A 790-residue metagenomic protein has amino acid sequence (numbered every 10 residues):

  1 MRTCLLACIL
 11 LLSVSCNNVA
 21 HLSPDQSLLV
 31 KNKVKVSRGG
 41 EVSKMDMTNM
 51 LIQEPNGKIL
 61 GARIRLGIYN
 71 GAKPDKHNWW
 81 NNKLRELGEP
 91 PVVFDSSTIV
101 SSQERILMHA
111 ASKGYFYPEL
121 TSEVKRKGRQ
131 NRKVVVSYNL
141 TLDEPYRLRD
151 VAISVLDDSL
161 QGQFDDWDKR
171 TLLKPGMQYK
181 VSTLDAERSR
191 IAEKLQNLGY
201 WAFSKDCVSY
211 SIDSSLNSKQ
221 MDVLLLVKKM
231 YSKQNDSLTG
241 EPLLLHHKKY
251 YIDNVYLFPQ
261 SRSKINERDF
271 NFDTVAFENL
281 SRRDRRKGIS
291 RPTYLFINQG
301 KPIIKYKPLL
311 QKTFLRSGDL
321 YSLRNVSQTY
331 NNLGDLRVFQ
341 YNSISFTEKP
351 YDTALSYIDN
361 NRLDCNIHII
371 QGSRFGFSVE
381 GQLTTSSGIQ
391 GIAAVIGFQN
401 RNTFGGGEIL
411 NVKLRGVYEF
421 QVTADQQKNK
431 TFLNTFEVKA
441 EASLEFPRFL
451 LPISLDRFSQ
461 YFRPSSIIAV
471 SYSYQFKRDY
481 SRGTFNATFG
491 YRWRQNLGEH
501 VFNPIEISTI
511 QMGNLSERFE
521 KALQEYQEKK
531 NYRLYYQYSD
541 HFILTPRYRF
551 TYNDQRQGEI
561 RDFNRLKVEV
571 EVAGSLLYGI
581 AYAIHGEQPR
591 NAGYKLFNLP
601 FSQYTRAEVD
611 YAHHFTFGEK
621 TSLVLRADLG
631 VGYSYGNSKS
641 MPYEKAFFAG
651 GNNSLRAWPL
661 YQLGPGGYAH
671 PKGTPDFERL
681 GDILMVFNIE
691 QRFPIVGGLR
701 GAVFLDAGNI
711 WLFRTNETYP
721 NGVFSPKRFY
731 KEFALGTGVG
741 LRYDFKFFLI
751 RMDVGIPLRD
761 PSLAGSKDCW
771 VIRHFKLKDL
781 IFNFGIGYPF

Functional and structural regions predicted by a protein language model:
R2-A7: Sec-dependent signal peptide recognition, specifically the positively charged N-region followed immediately by
S13-S15: C-terminal motif of bacterial Sec signal peptides marking the signal peptidase cleavage site
N17-D335, Y341-I344, R457: Interaction-mediating elements
R38, Y138-E144, V155-D157, L225-Y231 (+12 more regions): Flexible glycine-/small-residue-rich
L160, P302-I303, S322-K567, R656-A657 (+4 more regions): Gram-negative/organellar outer-membrane beta-barrel architecture
R268-F270, Q382-S387, P504-I695, V703-R728 (+1 more regions): C-terminal outer-membrane beta-barrel translocator/porin domains of Gram-negative envelope proteins and their
L333, F398, L444, V568 (+7 more regions): Hydrophobic, well-ordered secondary-structure elements that form the walls of internal hydrophobic environments
D706-G708, F713, G738, R742 (+2 more regions): Flexible, small/polar- and glycine-enriched "cap/hinge" segments at structural transition points
